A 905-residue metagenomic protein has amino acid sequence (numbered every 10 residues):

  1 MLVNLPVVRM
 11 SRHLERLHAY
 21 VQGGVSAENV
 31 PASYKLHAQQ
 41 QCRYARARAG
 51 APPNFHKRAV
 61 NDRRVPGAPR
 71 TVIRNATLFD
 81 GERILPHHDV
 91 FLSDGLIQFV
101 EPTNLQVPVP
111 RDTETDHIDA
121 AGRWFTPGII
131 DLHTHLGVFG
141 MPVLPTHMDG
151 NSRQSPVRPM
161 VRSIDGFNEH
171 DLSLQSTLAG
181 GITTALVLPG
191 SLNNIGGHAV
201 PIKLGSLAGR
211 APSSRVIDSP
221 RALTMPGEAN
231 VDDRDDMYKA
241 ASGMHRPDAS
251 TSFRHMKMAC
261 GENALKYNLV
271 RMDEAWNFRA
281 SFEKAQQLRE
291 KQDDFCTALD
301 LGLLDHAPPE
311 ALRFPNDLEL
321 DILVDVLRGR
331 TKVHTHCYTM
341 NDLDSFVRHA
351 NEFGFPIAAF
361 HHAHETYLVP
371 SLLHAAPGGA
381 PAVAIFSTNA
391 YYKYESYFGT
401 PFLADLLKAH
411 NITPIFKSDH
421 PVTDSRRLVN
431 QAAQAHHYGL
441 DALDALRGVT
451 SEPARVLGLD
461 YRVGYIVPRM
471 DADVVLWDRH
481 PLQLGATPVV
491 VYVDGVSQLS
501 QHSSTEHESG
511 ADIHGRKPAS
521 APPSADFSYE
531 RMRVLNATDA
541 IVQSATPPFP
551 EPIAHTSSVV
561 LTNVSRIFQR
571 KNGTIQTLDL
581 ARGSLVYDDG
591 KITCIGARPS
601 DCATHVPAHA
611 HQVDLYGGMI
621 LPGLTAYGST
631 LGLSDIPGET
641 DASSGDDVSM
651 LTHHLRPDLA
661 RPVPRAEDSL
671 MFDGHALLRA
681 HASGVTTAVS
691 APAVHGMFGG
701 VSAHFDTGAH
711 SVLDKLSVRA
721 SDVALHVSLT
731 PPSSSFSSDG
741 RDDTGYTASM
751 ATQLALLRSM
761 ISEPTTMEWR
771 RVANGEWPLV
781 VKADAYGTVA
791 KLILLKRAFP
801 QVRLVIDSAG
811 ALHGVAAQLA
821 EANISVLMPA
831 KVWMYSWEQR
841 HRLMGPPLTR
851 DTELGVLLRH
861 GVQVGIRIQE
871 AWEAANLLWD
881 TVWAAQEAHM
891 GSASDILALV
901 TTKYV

Functional and structural regions predicted by a protein language model:
L2-Q22: Membrane-interface motif at the C-terminal end of an N-terminal transmembrane signal
L5-S11, A38-Y44, V60-D62, M141-P142 (+13 more regions): His/Asp/Glu-enriched, well-ordered alpha-helical/loop segment that forms or immediately abuts the divalent-metal
H56-A59, R63-R70, E82-T126, V143 (+2 more regions): Histidine-rich, glycine-flanked metal-binding segment
P69-T71, V107-I164, A179, V559 (+2 more regions): Replace "His-x-His-based motif
N75-A76, G95, N563-V564, G590: Solvent-exposed loop/turn tips at the surfaces of repeat/solenoid architectures
S173, L178-I357, Q483, T487-P488 (+3 more regions): Polyanionic/metal-chelating signatures
P315-N316, T335-T339, H361-H364, Y394-T400 (+3 more regions): A general structural motif
V467-I513, F568, G573-G583, V905: C-terminal cap of metal-dependent C-N hydrolases
